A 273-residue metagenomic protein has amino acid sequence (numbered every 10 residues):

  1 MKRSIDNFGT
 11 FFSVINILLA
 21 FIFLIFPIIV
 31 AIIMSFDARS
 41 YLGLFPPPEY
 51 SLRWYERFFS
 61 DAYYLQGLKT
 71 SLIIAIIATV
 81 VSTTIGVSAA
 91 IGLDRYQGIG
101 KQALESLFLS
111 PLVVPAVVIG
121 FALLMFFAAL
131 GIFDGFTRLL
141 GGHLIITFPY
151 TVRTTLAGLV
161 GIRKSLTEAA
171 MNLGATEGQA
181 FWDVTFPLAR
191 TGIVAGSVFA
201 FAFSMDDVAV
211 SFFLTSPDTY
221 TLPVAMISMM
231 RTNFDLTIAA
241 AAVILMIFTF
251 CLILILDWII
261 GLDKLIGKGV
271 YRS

Functional and structural regions predicted by a protein language model:
M1-A62, Q66-K69, I73, D257-S273: N-terminal, non-cleaved signal-anchor transmembrane helix
M1-N7, I76-F108, F121, M125 (+2 more regions): Transmembrane-helix boundary motif in ABC transporter permease subunits
K2-N16, L156-T167, M171, E177-F186 (+1 more regions): C-terminal transmembrane helix and the adjacent membrane-cytosol boundary/short C-terminal tail of inner/organellar
R3, L42, P46, L52 (+3 more regions): Membrane-interfacial helix termini and adjacent extracytoplasmic/periplasmic loops of multi-pass transporters
R3-T10, L42, L52-Y63, M205-I255 (+1 more regions): Interhelical loop and adjacent transmembrane-helix boundary motif in polytopic membrane transport permeases
N16, F21-I28, G120, I145 (+3 more regions): Transmembrane alpha-helices
I22, L65, K69, I73-I85 (+9 more regions): Hydrophobic alpha-helical transmembrane segments of multipass integral membrane proteins, especially permease/channel
Y63-I73, A122-Y150, R190-G192, S197 (+1 more regions): Loop-to-helix entry region at the N-terminal start of transmembrane alpha-helices in multi-pass membrane transporters
